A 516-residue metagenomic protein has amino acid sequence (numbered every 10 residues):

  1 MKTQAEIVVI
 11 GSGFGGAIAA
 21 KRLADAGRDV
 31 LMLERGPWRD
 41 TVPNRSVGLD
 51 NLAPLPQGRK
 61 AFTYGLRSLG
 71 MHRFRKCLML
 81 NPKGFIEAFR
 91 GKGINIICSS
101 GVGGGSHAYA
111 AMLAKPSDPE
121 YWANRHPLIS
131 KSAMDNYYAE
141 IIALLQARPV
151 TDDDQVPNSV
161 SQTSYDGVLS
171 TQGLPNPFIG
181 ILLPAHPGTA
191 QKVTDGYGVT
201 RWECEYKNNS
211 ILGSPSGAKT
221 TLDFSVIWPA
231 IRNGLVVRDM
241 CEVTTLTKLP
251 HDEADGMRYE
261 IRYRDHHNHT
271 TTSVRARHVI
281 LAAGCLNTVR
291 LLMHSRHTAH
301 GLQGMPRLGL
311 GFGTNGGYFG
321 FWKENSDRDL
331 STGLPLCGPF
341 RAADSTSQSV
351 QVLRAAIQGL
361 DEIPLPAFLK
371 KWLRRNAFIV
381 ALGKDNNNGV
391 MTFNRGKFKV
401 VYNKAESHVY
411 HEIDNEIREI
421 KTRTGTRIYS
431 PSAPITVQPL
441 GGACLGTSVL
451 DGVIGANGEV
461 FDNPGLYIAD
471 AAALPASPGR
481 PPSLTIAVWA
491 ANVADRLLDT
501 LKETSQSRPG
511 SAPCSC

Functional and structural regions predicted by a protein language model:
M1-A123, L128, A283, N287 (+2 more regions): N-terminal glycine-rich phosphate/pyrophosphate-binding loop and immediately adjacent elements
M1-T3, A20-D25, V226-I231, H266-S273 (+2 more regions): A short acidic-Thr-Gly-centered motif at the start of a beta-strand
S12, K219, E406, G479-I486: Alpha-helix N-cap/helix-initiation motif
D25, D29-A53, S216-G217, R232 (+7 more regions): Glycine-rich loop(s) and the adjacent beta-strand/alpha-helix scaffold that form part
T63-L66, M71-R73, G91, P127-E242 (+2 more regions): Conserved redox-cofactor binding core of oxidoreductases
L78-C98, V102-G105, Y109, K115 (+5 more regions): FAD cofactor-binding and catalytic pocket of flavoenzymes
K83, K207-S210, S214, T244-T247 (+2 more regions): A glycine-rich dinucleotide-binding beta-alpha-beta segment and adjacent secondary-structure elements that constitute
T151-D152, G425-A433, T504, R508: Flexible, glycine/charged-enriched surface loops at secondary-structure junctions
